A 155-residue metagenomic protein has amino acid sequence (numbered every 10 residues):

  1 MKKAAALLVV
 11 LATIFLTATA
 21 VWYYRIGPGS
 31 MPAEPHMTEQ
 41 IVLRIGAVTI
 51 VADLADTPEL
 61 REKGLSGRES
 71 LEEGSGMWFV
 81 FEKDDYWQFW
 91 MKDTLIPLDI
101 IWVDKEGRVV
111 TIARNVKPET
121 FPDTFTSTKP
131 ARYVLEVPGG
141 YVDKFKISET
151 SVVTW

Functional and structural regions predicted by a protein language model:
M1-T13: N-terminal Sec-pathway targeting helices
K2, T19-W155: Compact, glycine-rich, soluble single-domain proteins
